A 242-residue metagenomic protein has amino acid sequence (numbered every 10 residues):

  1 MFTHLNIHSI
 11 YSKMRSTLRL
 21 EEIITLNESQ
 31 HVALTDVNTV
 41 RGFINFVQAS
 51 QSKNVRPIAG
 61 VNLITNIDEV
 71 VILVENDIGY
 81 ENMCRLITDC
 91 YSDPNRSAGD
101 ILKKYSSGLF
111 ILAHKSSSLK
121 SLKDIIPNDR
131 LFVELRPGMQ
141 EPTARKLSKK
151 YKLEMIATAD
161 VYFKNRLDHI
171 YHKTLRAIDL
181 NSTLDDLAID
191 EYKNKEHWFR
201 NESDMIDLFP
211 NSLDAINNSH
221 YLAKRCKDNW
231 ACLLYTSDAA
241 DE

Functional and structural regions predicted by a protein language model:
M1-Y11, R15-H31, I58, N62-F132 (+1 more regions): Conserved active-site carboxylates
V32-L34, V133, I156: Hydrophobic residues within beta-strands of alpha/beta enzymes
N38, I64, Y162: Catalytic metal-binding/acid-base residues of hydrolase active sites
V40-N45, P142-T143: Active-site-adjacent beta->alpha loops and helix N-cap segments on the catalytic face of soluble alpha/beta enzymes
P57, G138: Conserved catalytic core of nucleotide polymerization and phosphodiester-bond processing enzymes
E154-R166: Short acidic/histidine-rich active-site segments
D238-E242: A short, hydrophobic C-terminal helix/tail in secreted or cell-surface proteins
